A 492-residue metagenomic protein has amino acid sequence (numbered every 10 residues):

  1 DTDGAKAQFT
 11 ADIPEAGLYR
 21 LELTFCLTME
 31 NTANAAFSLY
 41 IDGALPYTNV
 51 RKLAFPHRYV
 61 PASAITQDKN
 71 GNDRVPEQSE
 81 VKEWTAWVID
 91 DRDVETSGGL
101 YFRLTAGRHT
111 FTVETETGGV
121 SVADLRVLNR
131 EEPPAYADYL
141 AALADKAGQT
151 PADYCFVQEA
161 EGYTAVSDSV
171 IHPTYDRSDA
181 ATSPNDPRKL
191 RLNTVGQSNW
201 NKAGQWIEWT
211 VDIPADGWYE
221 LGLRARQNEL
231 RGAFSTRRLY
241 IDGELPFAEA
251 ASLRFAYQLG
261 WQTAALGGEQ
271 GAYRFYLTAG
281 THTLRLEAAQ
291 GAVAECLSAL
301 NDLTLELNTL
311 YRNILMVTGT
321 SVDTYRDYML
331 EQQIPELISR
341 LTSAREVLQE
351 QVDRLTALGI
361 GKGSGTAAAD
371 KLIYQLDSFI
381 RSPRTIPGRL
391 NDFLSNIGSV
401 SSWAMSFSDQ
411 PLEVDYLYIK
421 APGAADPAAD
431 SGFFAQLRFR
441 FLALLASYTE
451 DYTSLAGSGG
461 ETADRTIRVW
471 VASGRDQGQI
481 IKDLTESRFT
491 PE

Functional and structural regions predicted by a protein language model:
D1-Y418, A424: Extracytoplasmic
L39, T462-R475, F489-E492: Short, well-ordered beta-strand elements
E159, P335, S431-G432, G474: Helix N-terminus capping/helix-initiation residues
H172, D476-I481: Short, solvent-exposed loop/turn elements at domain surfaces
Y416-G460: Non-catalytic membrane-proximal stalk/linker segments that position and tether the catalytic domains
Q479-S487, P491: Solvent-exposed, polar/charged alpha-helical surfaces in well-ordered, non-transmembrane soluble domains, broadly
